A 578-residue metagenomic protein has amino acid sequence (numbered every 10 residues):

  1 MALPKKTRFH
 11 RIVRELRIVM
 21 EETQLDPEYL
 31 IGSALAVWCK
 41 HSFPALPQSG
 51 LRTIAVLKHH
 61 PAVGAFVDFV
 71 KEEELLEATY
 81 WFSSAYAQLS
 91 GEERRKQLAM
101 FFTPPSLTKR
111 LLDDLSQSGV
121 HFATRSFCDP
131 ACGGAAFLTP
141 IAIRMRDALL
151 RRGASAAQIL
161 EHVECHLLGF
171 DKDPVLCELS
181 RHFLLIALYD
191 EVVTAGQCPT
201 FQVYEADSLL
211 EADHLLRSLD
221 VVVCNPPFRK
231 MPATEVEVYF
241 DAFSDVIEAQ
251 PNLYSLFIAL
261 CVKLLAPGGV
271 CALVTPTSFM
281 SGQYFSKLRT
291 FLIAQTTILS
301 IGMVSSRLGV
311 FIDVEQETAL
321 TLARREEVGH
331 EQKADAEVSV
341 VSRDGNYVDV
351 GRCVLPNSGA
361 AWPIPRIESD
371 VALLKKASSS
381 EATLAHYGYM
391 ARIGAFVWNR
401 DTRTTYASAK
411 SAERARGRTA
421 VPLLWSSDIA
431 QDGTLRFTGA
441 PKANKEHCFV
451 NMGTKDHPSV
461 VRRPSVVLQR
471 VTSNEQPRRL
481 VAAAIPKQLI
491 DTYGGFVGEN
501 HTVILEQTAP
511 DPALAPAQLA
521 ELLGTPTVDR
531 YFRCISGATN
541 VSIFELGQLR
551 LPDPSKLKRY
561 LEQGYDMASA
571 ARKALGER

Functional and structural regions predicted by a protein language model:
A2-H162, L168-L179, F183, D207 (+3 more regions): Class I S-adenosyl-L-methionine
F102, S106-L107, C132-A135, T139 (+4 more regions): Signature of N6-adenine DNA methyltransferases within the class I
Q117, S155-A157, S306-F311, S411 (+2 more regions): Catalytic micro-motifs at enzyme active sites that drive phosphoryl/nucleotidyl and oxygen chemistry
R125, D220, S465: Conserved acidic residues
P130, L160, T194-A195, L209-L215 (+5 more regions): A general structural signal for short secondary-structure junctions and capping/turn motifs
L149-L160, L188-T200: Short mixed-charge
H162-V163, V314-T318, G498-N500: Short, solvent-exposed loop/turn segments at the edges of secondary structure
E381-R578: Polybasic, glycine- and aromatic-enriched phosphate-binding surface used to engage nucleic acids
